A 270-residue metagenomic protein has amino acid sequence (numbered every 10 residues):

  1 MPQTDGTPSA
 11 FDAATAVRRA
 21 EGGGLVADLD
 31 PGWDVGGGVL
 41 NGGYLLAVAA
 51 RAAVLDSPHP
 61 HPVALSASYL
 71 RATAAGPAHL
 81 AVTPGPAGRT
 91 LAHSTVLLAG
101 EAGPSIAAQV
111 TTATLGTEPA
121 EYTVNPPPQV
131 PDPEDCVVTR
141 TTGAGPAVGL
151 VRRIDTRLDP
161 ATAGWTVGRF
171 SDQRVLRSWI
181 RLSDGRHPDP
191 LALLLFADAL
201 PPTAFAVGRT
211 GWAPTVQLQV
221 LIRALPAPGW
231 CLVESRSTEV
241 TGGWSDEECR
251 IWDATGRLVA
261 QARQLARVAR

Functional and structural regions predicted by a protein language model:
M1-R270: Terminal targeting signals and extreme-terminal segments of soluble enzymes
